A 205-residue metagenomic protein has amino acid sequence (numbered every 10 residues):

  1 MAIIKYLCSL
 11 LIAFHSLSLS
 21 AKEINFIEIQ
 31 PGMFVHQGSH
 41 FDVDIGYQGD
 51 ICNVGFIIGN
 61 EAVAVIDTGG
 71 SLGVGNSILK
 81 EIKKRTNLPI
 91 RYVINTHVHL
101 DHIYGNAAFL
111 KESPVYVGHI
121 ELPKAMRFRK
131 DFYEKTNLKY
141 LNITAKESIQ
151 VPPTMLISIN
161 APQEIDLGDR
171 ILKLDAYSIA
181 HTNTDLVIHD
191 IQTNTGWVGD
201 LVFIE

Functional and structural regions predicted by a protein language model:
A2-L10: Sec-dependent signal peptide recognition, specifically the positively charged N-region followed immediately by
A13-S18: N-terminal signal peptide c-region/cleavage motif recognized by signal peptidases
L19-E23: Boundary at the C-terminal end of the N-terminal hydrophobic targeting segment
Q30-E81, L186-D190, N194-D200: Conserved beta-strand hairpin/beta-sheet module of binuclear metal-dependent hydrolase folds, prominently
A64-D67, R91-N95, K173-L174: Short catalytic-loop micro-motif centered on adjacent basic/acidic residues
L72-V74, V98-Y104, P123-M126, H181-D185 (+1 more regions): Active-site environment of divalent metal-dependent phosphoester hydrolases
K80-A161: Active-site HxH/HxHxD metal-binding segment of metal-dependent hydrolases
A161-I191, T195: Core dinuclear metal-dependent hydrolase active-site scaffold
